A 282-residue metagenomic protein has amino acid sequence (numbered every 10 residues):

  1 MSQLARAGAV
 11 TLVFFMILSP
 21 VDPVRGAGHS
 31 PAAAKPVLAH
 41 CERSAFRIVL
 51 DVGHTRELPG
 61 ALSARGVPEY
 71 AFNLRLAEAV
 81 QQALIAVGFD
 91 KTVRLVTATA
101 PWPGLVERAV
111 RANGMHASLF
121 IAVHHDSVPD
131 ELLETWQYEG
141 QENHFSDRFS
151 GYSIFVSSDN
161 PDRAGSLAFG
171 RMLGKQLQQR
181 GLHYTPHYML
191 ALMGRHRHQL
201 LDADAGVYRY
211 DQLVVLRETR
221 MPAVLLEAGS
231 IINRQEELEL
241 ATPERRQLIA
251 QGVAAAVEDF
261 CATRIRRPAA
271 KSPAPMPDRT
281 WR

Functional and structural regions predicted by a protein language model:
S2-R282: Catalytic-site microenvironment of enzymes that process N-acetyl-hexosamine-containing cell-wall polysaccharides
